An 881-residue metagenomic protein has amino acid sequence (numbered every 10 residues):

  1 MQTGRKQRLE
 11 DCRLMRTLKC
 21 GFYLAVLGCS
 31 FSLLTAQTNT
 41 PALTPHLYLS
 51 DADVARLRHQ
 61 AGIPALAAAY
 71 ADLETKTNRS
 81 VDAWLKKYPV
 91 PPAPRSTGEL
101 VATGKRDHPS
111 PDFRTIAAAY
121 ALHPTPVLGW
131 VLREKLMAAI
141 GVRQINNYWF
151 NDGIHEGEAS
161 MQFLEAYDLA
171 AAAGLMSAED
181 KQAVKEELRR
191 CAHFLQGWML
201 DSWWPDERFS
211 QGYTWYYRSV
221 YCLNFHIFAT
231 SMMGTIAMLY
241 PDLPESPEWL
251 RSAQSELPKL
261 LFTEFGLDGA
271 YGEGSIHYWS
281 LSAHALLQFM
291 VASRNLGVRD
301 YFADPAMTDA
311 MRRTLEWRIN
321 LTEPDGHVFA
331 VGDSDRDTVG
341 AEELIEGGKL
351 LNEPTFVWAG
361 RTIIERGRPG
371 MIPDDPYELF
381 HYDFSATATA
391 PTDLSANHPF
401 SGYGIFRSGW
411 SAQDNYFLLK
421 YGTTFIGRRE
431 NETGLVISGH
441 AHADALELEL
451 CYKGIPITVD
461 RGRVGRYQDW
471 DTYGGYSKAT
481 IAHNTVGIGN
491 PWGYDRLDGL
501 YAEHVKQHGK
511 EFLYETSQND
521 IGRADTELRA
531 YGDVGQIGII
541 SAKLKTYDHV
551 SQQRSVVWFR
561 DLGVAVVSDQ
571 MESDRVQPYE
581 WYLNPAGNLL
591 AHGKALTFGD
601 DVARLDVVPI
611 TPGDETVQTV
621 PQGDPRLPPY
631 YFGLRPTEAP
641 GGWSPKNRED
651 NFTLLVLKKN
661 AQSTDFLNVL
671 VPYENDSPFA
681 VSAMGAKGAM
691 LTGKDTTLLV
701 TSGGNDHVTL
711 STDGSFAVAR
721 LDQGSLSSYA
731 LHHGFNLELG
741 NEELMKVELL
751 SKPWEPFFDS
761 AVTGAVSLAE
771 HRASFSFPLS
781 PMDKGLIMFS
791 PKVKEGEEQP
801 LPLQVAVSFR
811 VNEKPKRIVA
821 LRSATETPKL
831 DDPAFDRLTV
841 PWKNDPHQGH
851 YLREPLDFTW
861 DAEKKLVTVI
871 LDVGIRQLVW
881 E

Functional and structural regions predicted by a protein language model:
R5-Y23: Bacterial N-terminal signal peptides that target proteins for export
G21-S32: Bacterial N-terminal signal peptides
A36-T38: Boundary at the C-terminal end of the N-terminal hydrophobic targeting segment
H46-G62, L66-P89, P94-R312, T322 (+1 more regions): Aromatic-lined, polymer-binding surfaces characteristic of secreted/periplasmic polysaccharide-degrading enzymes
H277, L281-P456, K659-A661, D665 (+10 more regions): Carbohydrate-active enzyme catalytic cores, enriched for enzymes that act on polyanionic acidic polysaccharides
F329-D335, A341, T458-N484: Aromatic/acidic polysaccharide-binding cleft in carbohydrate-active enzymes
Q468-P800, A806-V811, K816-R853, W860-L871 (+1 more regions): CBM-like, beta-strand-rich accessory domains located in the C-terminal region of large, secreted polysaccharide-active
